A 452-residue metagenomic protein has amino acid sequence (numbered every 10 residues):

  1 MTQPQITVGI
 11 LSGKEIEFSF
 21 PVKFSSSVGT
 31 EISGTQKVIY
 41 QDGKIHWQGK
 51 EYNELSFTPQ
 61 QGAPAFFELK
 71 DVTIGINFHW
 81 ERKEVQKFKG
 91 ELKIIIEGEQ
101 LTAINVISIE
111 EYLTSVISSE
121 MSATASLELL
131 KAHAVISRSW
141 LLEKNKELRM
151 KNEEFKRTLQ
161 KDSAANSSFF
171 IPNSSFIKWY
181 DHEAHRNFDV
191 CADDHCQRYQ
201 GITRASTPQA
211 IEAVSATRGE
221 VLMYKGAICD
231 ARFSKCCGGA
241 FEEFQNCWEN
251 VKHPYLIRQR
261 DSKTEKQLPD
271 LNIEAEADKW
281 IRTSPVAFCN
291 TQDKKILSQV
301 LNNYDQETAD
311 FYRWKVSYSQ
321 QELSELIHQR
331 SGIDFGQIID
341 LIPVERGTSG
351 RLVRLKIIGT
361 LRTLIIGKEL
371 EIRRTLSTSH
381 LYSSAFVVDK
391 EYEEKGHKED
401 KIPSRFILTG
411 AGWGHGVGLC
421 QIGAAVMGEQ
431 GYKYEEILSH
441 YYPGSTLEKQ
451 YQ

Functional and structural regions predicted by a protein language model:
M1-Q452: Conserved, single-site charged/polar hotspot
